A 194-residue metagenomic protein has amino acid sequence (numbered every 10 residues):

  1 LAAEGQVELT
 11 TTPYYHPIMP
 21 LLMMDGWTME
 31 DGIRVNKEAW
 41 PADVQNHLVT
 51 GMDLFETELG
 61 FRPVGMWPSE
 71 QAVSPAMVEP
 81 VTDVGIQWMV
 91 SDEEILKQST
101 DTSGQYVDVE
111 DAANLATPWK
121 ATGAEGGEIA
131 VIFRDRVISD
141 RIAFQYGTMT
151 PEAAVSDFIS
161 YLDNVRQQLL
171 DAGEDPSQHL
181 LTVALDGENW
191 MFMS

Functional and structural regions predicted by a protein language model:
L1-P68, G127-G147, Q178, T182 (+1 more regions): Metal-dependent polysaccharide deacetylase catalytic core of the NodB/CE4 family, i.e., the active-site-bearing domain
S69-S194: Active-site-adjacent pocket scaffolds in enzyme catalytic domains
